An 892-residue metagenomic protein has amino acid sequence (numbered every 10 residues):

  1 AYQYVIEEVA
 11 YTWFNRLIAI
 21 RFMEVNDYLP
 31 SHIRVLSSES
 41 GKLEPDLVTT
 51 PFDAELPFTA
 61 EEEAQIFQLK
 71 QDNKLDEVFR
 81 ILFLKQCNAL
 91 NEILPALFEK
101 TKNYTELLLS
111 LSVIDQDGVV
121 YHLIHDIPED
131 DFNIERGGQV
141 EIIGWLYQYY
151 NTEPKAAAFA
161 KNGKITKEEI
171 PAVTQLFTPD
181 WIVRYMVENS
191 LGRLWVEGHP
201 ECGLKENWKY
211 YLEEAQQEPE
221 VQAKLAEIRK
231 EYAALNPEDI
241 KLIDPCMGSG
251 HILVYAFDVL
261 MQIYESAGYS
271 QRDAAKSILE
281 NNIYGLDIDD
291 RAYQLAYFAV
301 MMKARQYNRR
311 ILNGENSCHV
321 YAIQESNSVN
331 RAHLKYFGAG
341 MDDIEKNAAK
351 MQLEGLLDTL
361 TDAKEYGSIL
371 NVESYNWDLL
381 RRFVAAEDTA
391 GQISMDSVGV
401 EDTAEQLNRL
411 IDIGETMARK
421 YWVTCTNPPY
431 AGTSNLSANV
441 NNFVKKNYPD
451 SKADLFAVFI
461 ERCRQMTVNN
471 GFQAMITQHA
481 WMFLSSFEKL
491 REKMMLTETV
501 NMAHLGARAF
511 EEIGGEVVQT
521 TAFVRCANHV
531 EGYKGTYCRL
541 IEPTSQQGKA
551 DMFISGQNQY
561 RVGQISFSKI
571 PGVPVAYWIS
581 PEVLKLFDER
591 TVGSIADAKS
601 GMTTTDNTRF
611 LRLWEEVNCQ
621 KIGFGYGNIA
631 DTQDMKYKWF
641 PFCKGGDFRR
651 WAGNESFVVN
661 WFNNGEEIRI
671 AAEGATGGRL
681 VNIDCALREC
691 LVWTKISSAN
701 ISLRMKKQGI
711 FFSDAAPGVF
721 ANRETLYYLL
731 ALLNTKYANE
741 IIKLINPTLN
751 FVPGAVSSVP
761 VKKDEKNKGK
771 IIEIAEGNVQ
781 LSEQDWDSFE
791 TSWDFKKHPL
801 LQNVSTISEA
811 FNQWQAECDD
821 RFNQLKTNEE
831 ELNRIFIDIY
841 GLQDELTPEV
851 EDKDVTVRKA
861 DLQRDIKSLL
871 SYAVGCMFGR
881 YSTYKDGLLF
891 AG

Functional and structural regions predicted by a protein language model:
A1, E213, Q217-K241, Q392-C425 (+8 more regions): Flexible, glycine/threonine-enriched loop-and-boundary segments that flank and lead into catalytic domains of large
A1-E201, M301-V320, E325: Non-catalytic, mostly N-terminal accessory regions of nucleic-acid modification and defense proteins
Y4-A19, F98, K102, V113-L123 (+13 more regions): C-terminal substrate-recognition regions of SAM-dependent nucleic acid methyltransferases
E92-A233, E589-A630, W639-F642, D647-V659 (+3 more regions): Class I S-adenosyl-L-methionine
N151, D684-S702, L729-K743: Short Ser/Thr-interspersed hydrophobic loop/turn segments at strand-loop and sheet-helix junctions that line or gate
N162-E168, A172-M502, A527-E531, R539-I541 (+3 more regions): SAM-dependent methyltransferase catalytic region
M247, F587, V592, P760-G892: Non-catalytic DNA-recognition/assembly elements of restriction-modification systems
V254, M261, E265, I288 (+17 more regions): Signature of N6-adenine DNA methyltransferases within the class I
